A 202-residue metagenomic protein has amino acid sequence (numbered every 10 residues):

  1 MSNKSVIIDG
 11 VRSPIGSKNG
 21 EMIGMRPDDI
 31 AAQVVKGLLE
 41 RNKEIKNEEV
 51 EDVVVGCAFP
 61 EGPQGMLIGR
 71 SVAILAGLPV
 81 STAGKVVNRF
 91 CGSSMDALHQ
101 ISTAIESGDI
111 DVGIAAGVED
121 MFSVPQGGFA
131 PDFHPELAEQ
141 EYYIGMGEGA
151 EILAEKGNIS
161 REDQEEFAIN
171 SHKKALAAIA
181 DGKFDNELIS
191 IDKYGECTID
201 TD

Functional and structural regions predicted by a protein language model:
M1-M25, E155: Condensing-enzyme catalytic core mediating Claisen C-C bond formation in acyl metabolism
V11-P14, G56-P60, R89-S93, G117-F122: Acidic, glycine-rich active-site loops and adjacent beta-strand->loop/helix elements that engage anionic groups
R12-S13, G24-Q33, E44, D163-D202: N-terminal extracellular/periplasmic Venus flytrap/periplasmic-binding protein-like
M25, C57-V112, E141-G147: Conserved catalytic cysteine-centered active-site region of acyl-thioester-dependent Claisen-condensing enzymes
P27-K43, I68-G69, A97, M146-L153 (+1 more regions): Short, well-ordered amphipathic alpha-helical segments that serve as non-catalytic structural scaffolds within diverse
G37-E51, G157-N158: Phosphate/pyrophosphate-binding loops at sites that engage ATP/ADP/AMP, CoA/4′-phosphopantetheine, polyphosphate
V87-V118, A154-K183: Active-site-proximal alpha-helical scaffold in enzymes
E106-G157: Flexible glycine-/small-residue-enriched beta->alpha junction loops that bind anionic phosphate/pyrophosphate groups
